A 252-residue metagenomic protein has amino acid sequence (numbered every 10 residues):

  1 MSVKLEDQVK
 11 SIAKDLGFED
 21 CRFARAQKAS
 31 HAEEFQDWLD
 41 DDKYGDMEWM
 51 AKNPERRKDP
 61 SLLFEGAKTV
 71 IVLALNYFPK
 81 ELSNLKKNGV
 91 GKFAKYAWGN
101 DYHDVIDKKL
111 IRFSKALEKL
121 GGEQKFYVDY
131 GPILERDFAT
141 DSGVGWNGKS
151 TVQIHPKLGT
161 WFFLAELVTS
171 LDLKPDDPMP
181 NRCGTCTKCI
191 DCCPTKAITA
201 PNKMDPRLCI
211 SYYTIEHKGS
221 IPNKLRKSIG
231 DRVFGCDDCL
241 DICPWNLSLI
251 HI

Functional and structural regions predicted by a protein language model:
M1-R182, I221, G230: Auxiliary alpha/beta "docking" domains used to position bulky ligands
I111, K115, F162-A165, T187 (+3 more regions): Residues on a specific face of well-ordered alpha-helices
P178-A197, I210-Y213, K224-N246: Cysteine-centered iron-sulfur cluster-binding motifs in ferredoxin-type domains/subunits of redox enzymes
K203-H217: Conserved catalytic-core motifs characterized by acidic clusters
D205, S220-R226: Generic structural signal for alpha-helix starts
I250-I252: Conserved small/polar residues in nucleotide/adenosyl-binding loops
